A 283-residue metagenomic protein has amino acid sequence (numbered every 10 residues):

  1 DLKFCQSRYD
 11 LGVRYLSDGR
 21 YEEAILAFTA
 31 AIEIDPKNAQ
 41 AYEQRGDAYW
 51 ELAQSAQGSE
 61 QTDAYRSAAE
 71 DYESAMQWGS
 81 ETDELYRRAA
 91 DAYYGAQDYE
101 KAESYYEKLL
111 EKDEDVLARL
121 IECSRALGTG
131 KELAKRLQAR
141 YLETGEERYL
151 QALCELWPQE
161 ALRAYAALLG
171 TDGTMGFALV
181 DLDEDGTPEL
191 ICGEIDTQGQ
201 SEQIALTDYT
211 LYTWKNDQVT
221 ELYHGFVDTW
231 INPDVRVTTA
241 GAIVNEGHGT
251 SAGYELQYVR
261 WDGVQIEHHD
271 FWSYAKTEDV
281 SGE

Functional and structural regions predicted by a protein language model:
F4, N38, T82, D113-V116 (+1 more regions): Residue-level recognition of tetratricopeptide repeat
A30-A31, S74-A75, K108-L109, R140: Canonical positions in the second alpha-helix
K135-Q138, L142, P233-E283: Acidic, small-residue rich beta-repeat scaffolds with periodic aromatic anchors
E184-E194, T238-V244: Acidic/hydrophobic-patterned starts of short beta strands in beta-sheet-rich repeat architectures
